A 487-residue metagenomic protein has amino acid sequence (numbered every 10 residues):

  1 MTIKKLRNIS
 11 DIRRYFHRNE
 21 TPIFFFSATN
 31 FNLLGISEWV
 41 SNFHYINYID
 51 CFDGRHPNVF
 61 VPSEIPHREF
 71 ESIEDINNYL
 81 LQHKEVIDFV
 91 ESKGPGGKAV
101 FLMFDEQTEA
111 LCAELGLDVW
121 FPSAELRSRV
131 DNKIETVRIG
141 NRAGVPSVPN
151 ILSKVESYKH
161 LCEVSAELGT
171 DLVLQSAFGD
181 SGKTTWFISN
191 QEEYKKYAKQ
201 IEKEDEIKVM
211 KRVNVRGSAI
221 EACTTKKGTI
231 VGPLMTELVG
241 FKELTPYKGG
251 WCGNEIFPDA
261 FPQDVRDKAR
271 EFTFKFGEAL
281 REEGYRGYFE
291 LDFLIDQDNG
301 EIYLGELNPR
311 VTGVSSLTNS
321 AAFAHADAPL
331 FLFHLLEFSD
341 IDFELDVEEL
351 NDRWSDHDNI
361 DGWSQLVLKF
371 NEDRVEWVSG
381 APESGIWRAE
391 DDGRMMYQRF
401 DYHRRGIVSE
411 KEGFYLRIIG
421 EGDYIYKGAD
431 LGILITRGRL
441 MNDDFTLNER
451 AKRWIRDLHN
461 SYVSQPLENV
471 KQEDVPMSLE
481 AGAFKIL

Functional and structural regions predicted by a protein language model:
M1-E125, E156-H160, N448-L487: ATP-binding N-terminal substructure of ATP-dependent carboxylate-amine bond-forming enzymes
L34-G35, E109-A110, W120-P122, G182-T184 (+6 more regions): Short helix/loop capping segments that flank catalytic or ligand/cofactor-binding pockets
R55-V59, S128-E135, K242-L244: Short, charged, surface-exposed secondary-structure boundary motifs
L126-K208, V213-N214, T225-G228, N254-E278 (+1 more regions): Active-site nucleotide/adenylate-binding loops and adjacent lid/helix of ATP-dependent enzymes
I188-L244, I295-Y303, D358-D373, W377-E383 (+2 more regions): Phosphate-binding site of ATP-dependent enzymes
V213-V215, A222-A279, N308-L335: ATP-dependent carboxylate/phosphate-activation module, predominantly the ATP-grasp catalytic core and closely related
E278-S316, D352-D356, D361-V375: Conserved metal-phosphate-binding beta-hairpin within the catalytic cores of diverse ATP-dependent phosphoryl-transfer
L336-L487: Peripheral (often C-terminal) accessory segments that flank ATP-dependent C-N-forming ligase machineries
